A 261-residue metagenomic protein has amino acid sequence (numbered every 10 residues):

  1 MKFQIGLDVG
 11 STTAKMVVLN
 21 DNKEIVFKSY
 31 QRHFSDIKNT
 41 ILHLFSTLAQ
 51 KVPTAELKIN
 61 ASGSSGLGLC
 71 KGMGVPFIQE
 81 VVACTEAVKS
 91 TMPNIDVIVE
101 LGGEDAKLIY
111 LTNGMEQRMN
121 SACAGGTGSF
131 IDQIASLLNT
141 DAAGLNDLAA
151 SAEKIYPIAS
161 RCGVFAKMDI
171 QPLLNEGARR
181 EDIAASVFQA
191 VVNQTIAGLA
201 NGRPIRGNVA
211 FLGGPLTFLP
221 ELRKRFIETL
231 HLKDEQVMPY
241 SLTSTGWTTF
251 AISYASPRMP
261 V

Functional and structural regions predicted by a protein language model:
Q4-N39, H43-S46, E116-Q117, S121: Short glycine-rich, Thr/Ser-proximal phosphate-binding strand/loop in the N-terminal lobe of ATP-dependent enzymes
A14-L19, D105-L111: Short beta-strand scaffold segments in enzyme catalytic cores
K23, Y30-H33, L48-V82, I109-R118: Short beta-strand-loop/turn "lid" adjacent to the catalytic site in phosphate-handling enzymes
I37, N113-K154, G246, A255-M259: Glycine-rich phosphate-binding loop plus the immediately following alpha-helix
L44-L57, T195-G207: Phosphate/pyrophosphate-binding loops at sites that engage ATP/ADP/AMP, CoA/4′-phosphopantetheine, polyphosphate
S65, A200-T229, L242-G246: Glycine-rich phosphate-binding loops at beta-strand->alpha-helix junctions
F77-V81, F226-F250: Conserved phosphate-binding/catalytic loops in two-lobed NTP-binding clefts
A166-A197: Adenine-nucleotide phosphate-binding core of ATP-dependent small-molecule kinases
